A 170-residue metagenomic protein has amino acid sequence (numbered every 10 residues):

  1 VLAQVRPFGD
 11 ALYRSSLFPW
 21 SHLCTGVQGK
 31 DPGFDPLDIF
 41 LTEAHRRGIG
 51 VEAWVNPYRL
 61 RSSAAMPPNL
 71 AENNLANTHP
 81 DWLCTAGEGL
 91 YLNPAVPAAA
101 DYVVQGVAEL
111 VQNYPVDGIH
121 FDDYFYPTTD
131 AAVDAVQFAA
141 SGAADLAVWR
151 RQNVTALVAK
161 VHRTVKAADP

Functional and structural regions predicted by a protein language model:
V1-A11, N113-G118: Catalytic domains of carbohydrate-active enzymes, especially glycoside hydrolases
L2, G48-E52, G89, D117-H120: Structural preference for beta-strand elements that scaffold enzyme active sites
Q4-R6, W54-Y58, A95, F121-Y124: Active-site-proximal beta-strand/loop segments in catalytic clefts of secreted hydrolases
R6-N56, G142-A168: Aromatic-lined substrate-binding rim segments of carbohydrate-active enzymes
A11-G26, R59-G87, D123-G142: Aromatic- and acidic-residue-enriched segments that line the glycan-binding/catalytic groove of carbohydrate-active
D35-T42, E52-N113: Active-site-adjacent "subsite" loops/lids of carbohydrate-active enzymes
A98-G106, Q112-P170: Active-site neighborhood of glycoside hydrolase catalytic domains
